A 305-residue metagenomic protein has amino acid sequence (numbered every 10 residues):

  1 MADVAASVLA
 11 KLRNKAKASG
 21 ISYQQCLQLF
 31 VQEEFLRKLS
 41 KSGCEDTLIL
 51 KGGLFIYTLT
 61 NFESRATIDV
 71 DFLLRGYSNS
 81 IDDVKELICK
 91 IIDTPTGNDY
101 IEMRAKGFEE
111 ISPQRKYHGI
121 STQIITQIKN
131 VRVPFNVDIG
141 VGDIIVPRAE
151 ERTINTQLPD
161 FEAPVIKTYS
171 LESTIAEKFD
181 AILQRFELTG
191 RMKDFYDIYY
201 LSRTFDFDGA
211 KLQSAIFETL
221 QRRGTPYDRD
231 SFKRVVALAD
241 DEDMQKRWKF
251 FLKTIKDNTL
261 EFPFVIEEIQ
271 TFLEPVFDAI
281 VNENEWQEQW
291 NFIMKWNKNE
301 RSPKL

Functional and structural regions predicted by a protein language model:
M1-L48, T58-A66, V70-L305: Structured mid-to-C-terminal alpha-helical surface segments
L50-L54: Glycine-rich beta-strand-to-loop/alpha-helix junction loops that act as flexible
